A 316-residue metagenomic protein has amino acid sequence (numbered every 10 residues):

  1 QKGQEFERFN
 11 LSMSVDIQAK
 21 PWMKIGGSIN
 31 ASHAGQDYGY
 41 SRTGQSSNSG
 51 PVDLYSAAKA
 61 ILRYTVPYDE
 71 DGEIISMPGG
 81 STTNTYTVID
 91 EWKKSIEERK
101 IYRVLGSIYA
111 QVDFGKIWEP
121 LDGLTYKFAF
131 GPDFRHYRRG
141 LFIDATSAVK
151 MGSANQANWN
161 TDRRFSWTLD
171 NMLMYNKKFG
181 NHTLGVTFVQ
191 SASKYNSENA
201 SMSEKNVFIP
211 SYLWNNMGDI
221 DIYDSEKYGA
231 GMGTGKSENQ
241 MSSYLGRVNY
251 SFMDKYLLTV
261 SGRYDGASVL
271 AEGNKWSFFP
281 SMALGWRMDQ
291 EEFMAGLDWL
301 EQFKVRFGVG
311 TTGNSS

Functional and structural regions predicted by a protein language model:
K2-Q4, D16-L105, G123-S242, V269-A271 (+1 more regions): Surface-exposed loop/interface segments of Gram-negative outer-membrane beta-barrel transport/assembly proteins
F9-M13, V104-I108, F165-N171, S242-V248 (+3 more regions): Hydrophobic, lipid-facing positions within transmembrane beta-strands of outer-membrane proteins
M13, A19, V112-F114, K177 (+3 more regions): Generic short alpha-helical hydrophobic face used as a protein-protein interaction/packing hotspot
I108-E119, V248: Long hydrophobic segments that form regular secondary structure
S251: Glycine-rich phosphate/diphosphate-binding loops that line cofactor/substrate pockets in enzymes
D254, L258: Active-site-proximal binding-pocket segments
E272-W276: Short glycine/threonine-rich loop-to-helix capping motif typified by GTGT followed within a few residues by an Asp-Pro
